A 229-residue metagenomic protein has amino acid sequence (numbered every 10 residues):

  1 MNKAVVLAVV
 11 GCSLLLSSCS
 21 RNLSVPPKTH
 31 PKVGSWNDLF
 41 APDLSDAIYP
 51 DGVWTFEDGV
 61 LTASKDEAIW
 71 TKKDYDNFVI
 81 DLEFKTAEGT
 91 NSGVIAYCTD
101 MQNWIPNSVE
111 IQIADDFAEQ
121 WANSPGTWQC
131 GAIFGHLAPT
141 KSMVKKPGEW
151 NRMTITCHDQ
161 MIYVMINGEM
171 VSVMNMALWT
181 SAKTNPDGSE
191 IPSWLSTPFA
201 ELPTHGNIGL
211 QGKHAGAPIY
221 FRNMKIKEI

Functional and structural regions predicted by a protein language model:
M1-A8: Bacterial N-terminal signal peptides that target proteins for export
A8-S17: Bacterial N-terminal signal peptides
C19-I229: Carbohydrate-interacting regions of secretory-pathway proteins
